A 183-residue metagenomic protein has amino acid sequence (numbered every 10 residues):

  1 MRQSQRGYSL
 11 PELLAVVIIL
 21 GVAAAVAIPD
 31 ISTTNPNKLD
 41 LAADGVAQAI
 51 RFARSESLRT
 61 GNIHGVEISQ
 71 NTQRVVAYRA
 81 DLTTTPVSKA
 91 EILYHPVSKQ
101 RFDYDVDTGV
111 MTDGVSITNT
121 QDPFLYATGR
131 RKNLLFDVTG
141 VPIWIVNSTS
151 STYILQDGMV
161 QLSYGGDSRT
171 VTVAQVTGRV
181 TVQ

Functional and structural regions predicted by a protein language model:
R2-V17, V22-R51, S55, I63 (+1 more regions): N-terminal helix-rich module
